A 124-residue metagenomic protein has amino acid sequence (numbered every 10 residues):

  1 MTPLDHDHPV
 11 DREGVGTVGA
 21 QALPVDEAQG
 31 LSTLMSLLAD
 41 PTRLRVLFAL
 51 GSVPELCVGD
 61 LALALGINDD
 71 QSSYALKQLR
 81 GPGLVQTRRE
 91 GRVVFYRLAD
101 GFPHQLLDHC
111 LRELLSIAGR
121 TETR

Functional and structural regions predicted by a protein language model:
M1-G30, S52, D100-R124: Amphipathic alpha-helical dimerization/coiled-coil segments that flank or bridge DNA-binding/regulatory modules
V25-N68, V94-G101: N-terminal helix-turn-helix DNA-binding core of bacterial DNA-binding proteins
C57-G59, P82, R112: Functionally engaged cysteine thiol sites
D60-A64, D69, L107, A118-T121: Juxtamembrane helix-loop transition sites at the ends of transmembrane segments in multi-pass membrane proteins
I67, R92-V94, D108-R112: Short, structured secondary-structure boundary patches
L76-K77: Short, hydrophobic-biased segments on the C-terminal half of alpha helices that form "recognition helices"
R80-E90, R97: Beta-hairpin "wing" of winged helix-turn-helix
